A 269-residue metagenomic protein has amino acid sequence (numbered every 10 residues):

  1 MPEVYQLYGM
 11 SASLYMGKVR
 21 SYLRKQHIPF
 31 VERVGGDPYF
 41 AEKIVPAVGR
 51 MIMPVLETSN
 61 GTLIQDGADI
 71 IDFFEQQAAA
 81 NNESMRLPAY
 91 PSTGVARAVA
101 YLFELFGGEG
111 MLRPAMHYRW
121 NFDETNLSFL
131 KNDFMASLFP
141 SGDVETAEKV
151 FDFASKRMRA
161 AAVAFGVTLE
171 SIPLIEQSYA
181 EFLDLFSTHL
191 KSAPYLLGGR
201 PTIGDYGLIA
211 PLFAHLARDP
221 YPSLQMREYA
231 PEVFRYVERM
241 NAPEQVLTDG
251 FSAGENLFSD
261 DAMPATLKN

Functional and structural regions predicted by a protein language model:
M1-E145, L196, L216, N269: GST-like domain detector, emphasizing the conserved glutathione-binding G-site in the N-terminal thioredoxin-like
R113-N269: GST-like fold's C-terminal all-alpha helical module
